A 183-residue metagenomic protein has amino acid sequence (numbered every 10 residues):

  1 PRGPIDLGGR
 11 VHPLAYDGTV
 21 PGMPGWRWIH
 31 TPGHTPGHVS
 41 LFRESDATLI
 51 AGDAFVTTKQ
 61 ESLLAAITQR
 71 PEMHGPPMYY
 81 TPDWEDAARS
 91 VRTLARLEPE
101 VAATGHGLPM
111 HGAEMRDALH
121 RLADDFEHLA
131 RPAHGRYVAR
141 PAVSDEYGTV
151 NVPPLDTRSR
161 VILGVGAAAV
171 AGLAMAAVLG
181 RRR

Functional and structural regions predicted by a protein language model:
P1-H30, T35, P76-E98: Metallo-beta-lactamase
P1-R10, K59-P71: Acidic/polar short surface loop at catalytic or gating sites that assists cofactor/ion binding and chemistry
P32-E61: Active-site-proximal loop/helix segments of hydrolase catalytic cores
F42, T48, T57-T58, D86-R140: Divalent-metal (often Zn2+) His-rich catalytic cores of metallo-beta-lactamase-fold enzymes
H74-G75, L108: Active-site/pore-lining binding-face segments in mid-to-C-terminal subdomains
R116, Y147-T149, V165-A168: C-terminal functional module detector
A139-D156: Juxtamembrane low-complexity tails/linkers enriched in Ser/Thr-Pro and polybasic
L155-R182: Hydrophobic alpha-helical topogenic segments used for membrane insertion/localization
